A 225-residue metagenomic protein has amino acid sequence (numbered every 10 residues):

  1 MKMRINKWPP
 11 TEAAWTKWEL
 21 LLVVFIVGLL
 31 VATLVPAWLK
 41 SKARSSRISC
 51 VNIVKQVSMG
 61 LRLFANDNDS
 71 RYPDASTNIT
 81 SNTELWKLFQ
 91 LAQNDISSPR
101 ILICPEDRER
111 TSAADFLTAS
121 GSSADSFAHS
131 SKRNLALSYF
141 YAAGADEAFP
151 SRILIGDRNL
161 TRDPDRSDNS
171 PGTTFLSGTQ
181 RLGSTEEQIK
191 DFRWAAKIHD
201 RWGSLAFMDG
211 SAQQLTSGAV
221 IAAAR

Functional and structural regions predicted by a protein language model:
M1-R4: N-terminal hydrophobic targeting signals that begin at the initiator methionine
K7, E12-A13, A145, K197: Generic hydrophobic alpha-helical membrane-segment signal
K7-W8, L34, R71, N169: Selective for proline/serine-rich intrinsically disordered segments in cytosolic/nuclear regulatory regions
W8-N52: Amphipathic alpha-helical segments typified by the pilin-like N-terminal helix that continues immediately C-terminal
I48-R225: Short, well-structured segments within or immediately adjacent to enzyme catalytic domains that line ligand-binding
